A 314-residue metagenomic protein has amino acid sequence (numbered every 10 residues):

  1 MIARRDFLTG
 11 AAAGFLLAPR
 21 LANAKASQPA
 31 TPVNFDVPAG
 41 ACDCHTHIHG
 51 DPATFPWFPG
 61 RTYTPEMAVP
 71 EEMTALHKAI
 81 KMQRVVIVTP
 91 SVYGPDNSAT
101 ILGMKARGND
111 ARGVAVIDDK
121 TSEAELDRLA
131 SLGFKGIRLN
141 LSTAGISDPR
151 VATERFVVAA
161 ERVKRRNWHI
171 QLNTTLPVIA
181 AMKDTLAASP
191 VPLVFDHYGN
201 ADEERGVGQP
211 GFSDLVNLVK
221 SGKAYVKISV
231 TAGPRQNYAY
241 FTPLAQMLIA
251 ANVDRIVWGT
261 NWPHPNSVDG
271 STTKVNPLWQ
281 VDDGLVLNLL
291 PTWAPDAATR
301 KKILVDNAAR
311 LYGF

Functional and structural regions predicted by a protein language model:
I2, D6-A24: N-terminal export signals
L8-G10, K25-P95: An N-terminally biased module of ancient metal coordination in phosphate/nucleic-acid-related enzymes
G14, K25-P32, G208-F314: H/E-rich (His + Asp/Glu) clusters that bind or coordinate divalent metals
C42-T46, V85-I87, G113-A115, I137-L139 (+4 more regions): Hydrophobic faces of well-ordered beta-strands that scaffold small-molecule active sites in alpha/beta enzyme cores
V69-E72, D96, T121-A124, I179-A180 (+1 more regions): Alpha-helical scaffolding within the catalytic cores of extracellular/periplasmic polymer-degrading hydrolases
T74, I101-L102, A180-K183, V216 (+2 more regions): Active-site phosphate/pyrophosphate- and oxyanion-stabilizing loops and adjacent acidic/basic residues in soluble
V92-P177, D184-A187, K220-S221, Y225-R235: Active-site gating/metal-coordination segments in enzymes
L141-A144, H197-E203: Short, acidic/turn-prone active-site loops that include or flank metal/cofactor- and phosphate-binding residues
